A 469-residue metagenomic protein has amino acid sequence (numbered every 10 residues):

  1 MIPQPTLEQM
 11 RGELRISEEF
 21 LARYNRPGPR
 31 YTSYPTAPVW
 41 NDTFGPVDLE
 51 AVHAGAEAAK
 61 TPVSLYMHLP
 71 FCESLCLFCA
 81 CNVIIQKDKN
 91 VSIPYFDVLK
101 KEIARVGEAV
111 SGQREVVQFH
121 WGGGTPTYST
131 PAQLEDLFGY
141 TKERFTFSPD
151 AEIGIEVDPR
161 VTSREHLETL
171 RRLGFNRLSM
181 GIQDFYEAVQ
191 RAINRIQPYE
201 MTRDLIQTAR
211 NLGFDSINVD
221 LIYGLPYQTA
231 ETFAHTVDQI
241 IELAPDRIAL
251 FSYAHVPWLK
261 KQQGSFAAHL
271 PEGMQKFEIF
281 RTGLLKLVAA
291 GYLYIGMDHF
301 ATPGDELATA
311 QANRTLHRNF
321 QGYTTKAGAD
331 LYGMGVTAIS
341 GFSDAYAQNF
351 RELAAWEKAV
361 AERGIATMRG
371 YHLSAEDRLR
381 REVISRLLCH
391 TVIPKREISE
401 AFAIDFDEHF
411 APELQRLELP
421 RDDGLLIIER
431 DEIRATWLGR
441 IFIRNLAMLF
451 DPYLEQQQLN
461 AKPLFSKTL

Functional and structural regions predicted by a protein language model:
M1-V63: Flexible, acidic/Gly-rich N-terminal and inter-domain linker regions that tether and position cofactor-handling modules
G55, P62, I85-A109, E115-D407 (+1 more regions): C-terminal scaffold of the Radical SAM
Y66, C79, E382-I384, L446: Short alpha-helical scaffolding segments that buttress acidic/His motifs in well-ordered protein cores
M67-V83: Local cysteine-cluster metal-coordination motifs and their immediate loop/turn environment, predominantly Fe-S cluster
D405-L419: Short amphipathic alpha-helical interaction segments
R421-D431: A short, conserved structural fragment
E432-T436: Minor-groove-contacting beta-hairpin "wing" of winged helix-turn-helix DNA-binding domains
L438-L469: Short, amphipathic alpha-helical interaction segments positioned at domain boundaries
